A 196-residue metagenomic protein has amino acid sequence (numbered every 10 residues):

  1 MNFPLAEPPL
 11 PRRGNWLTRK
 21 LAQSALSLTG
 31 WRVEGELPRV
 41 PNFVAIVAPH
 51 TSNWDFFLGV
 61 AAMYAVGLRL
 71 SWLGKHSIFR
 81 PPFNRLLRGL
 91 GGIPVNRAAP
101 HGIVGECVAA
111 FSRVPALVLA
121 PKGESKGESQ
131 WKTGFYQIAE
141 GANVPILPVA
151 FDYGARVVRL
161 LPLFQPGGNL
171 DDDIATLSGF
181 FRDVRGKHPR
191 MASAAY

Functional and structural regions predicted by a protein language model:
M1-L17, L21, L28, A99-Y196: Non-catalytic C-terminal accessory region of glycerolipid acyltransferases and related lyso-lipid remodeling enzymes
G14-H50: Helix-to-loop junction immediately C-terminal to a conserved catalytic motif
S27-L28, A65, G89, G141: Residues at alpha-helix termini
G30-P38, L58-G59, V104-E106, T133: A generic local structural motif
E36-A98, Y153, P162: Catalytic core of membrane glycerolipid acyltransferases/transacylases, capturing the structured, soluble-facing
